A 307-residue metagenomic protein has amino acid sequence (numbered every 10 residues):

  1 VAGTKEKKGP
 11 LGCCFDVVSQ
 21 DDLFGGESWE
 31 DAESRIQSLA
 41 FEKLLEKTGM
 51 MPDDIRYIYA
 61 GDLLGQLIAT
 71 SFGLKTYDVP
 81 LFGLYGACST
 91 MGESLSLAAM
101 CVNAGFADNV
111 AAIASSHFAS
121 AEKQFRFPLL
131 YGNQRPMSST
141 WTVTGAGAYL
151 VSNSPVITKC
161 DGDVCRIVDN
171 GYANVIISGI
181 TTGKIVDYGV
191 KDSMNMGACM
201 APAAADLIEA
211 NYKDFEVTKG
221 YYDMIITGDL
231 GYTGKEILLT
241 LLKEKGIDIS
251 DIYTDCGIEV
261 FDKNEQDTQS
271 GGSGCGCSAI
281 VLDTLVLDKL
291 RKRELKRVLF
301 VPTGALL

Functional and structural regions predicted by a protein language model:
V1-E30, P128-E209, D214, D251-D267 (+2 more regions): Condensing-enzyme catalytic core mediating Claisen C-C bond formation in acyl metabolism
V1-P10, S38, L64-G65, S71-N109 (+4 more regions): Claisen-condensing/thiolase-fold acyl-transfer catalytic domains that form or cleave C-C bonds in fatty acid
A40-I55, L207-Y221, K289-L290: Phosphate/pyrophosphate-binding loops at sites that engage ATP/ADP/AMP, CoA/4′-phosphopantetheine, polyphosphate
P52-R56, Y77-V79, A104-V110, M137 (+4 more regions): Short coil/turn connectors at secondary-structure junctions
L67-I68, F118-K123, K159, I185-G189 (+1 more regions): Short, well-ordered, mixed-charge alpha-helical segments that flank or form enzyme active sites
A107, A121, L130-Y131: Membrane-interface helix-loop-helix junctions at boundaries between adjacent transmembrane segments
A204, F215-K219, D229-T233: Disulfide-rich extracellular domains of secreted proteins
